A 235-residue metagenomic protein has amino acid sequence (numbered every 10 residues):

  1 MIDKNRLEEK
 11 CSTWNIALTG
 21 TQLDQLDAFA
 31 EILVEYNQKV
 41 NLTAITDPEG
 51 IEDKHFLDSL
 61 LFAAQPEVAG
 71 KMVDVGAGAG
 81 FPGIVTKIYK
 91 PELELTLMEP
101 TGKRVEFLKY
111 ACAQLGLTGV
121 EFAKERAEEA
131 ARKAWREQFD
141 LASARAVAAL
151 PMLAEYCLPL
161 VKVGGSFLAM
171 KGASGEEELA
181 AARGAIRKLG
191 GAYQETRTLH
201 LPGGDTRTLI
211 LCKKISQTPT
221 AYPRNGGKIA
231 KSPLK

Functional and structural regions predicted by a protein language model:
I2-V73, K103-V120: Class I SAM-dependent transferase core
T46, K124-R126, E195-R197: Short loop/edge segments at beta-strand edges and connector loops that shape dinucleotide/nucleotide cofactor-binding
L60-A148, A154: Conserved SAM/SAH cofactor-binding pocket of Class I
K90, V161-V163: Helix-to-beta-strand junctions that scaffold the AdoMet/dcAdoMet cofactor pocket in Class I SAM-dependent enzymes
R104-E106, G175, L179: Short alpha-helix immediately C-terminal to the canonical SAM-binding loop
E128, G172-E176, H200: Short "lid" loop at the C-terminus of a central beta-strand within the Rossmann-like core of SAM-dependent
G164-S174: Conserved beta-strand signature within the Rossmann-like core of class I S-adenosyl-L-methionine
A180-K235: SAM/dcSAM-binding transferase cores
